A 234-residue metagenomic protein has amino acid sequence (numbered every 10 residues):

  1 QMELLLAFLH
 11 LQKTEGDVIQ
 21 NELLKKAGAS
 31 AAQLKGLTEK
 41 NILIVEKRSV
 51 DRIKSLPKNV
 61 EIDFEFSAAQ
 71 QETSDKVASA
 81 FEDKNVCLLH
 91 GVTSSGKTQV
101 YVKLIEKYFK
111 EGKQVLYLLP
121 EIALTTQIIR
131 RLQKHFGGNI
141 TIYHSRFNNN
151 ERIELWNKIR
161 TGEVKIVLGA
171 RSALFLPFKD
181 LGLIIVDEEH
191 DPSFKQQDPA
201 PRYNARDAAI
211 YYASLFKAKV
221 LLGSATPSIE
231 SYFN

Functional and structural regions predicted by a protein language model:
Q1-A170, L174-Y232: Accessory, non-ATPase domains that flank or precede helicase/AAA+ motor cores in DNA-metabolism machines
